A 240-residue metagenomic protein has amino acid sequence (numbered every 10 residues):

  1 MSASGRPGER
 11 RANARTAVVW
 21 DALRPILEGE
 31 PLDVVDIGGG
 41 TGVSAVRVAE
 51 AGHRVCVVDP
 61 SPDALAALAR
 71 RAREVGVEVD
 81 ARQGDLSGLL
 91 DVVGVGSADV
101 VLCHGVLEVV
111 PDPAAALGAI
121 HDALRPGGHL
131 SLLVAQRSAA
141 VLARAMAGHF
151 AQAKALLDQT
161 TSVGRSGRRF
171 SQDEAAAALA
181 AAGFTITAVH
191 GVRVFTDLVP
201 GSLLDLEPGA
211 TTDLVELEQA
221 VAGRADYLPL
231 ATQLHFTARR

Functional and structural regions predicted by a protein language model:
N13-E30: Conserved alpha-helix/loop element of class I SAM-dependent methyltransferases that forms part of the SAM/SAH-binding
P31-G40: Conserved class I S-adenosyl-L-methionine
G42-V43, R47-L89: Class I SAM-dependent methyltransferase SAM/SAH-binding core
L102: A conserved beta-strand element that flanks and buttresses the S-adenosyl-L-methionine
A114-H129: A short glycine-rich, Lys/Arg-flanked "PGG" loop and its adjoining helix->strand segment in the class I
H129-L157: Conserved class I S-adenosyl-L-methionine
S166-G183, V189: Short alpha-helix
A188-R240: Conserved Class I S-adenosyl-L-methionine
